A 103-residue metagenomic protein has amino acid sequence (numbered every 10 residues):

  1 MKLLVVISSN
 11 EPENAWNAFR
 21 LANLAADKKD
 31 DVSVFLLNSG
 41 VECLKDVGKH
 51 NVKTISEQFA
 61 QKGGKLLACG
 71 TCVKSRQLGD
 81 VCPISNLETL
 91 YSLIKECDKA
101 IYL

Functional and structural regions predicted by a protein language model:
M1-V6, L24-K28: Long, hydrophobic N-terminal alpha-helical segment
L3-W16, V41-V47: Short, glycine-rich nucleotide/cofactor-binding loops
N14-K28: Histidine-anchored nucleotide/phosphate-binding helix
R20, G48-T54, P83-N86: Charged helix-capping and loop-helix junction motifs
K29, G63, C97-D98: Short, well-ordered alpha-helix to beta-strand connector turns
V32-N38, L66-G70: Short internal beta-strands
K49-S75: A glycine-rich helix N-cap at a beta->alpha junction
K74-L103: C-terminal structural segments of small proteins and small subunits
